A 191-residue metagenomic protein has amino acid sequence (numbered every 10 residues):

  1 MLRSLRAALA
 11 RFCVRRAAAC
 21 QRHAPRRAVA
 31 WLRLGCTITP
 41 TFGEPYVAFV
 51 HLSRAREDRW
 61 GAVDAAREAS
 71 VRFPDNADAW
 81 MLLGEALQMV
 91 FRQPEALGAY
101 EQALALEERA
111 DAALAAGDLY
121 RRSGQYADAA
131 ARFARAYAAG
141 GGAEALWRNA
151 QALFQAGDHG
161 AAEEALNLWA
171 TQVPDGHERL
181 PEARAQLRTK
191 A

Functional and structural regions predicted by a protein language model:
M1-F12, C36: TPR-adjacent "capping" and linker segments in tetratricopeptide-repeat scaffold/adaptor proteins
R22-W31, A55-E68, M89-Q102, S123-R135 (+1 more regions): Structural signature of tandem alpha-helical TPR/SEL1-like repeats, specifically the intra-repeat loop/turn
L34-T37, R67-V71, E101-A105, A134-A138 (+1 more regions): Conserved structural position within tetratricopeptide repeats
P40, P74, E107-E108, G140-G141 (+1 more regions): Short coil turns that delineate tetratricopeptide repeat
P45, A79, A112-A113, A145-L146 (+1 more regions): TPR alpha-solenoid repeat register
A48, L82, A115, R148-N149 (+1 more regions): Canonical tetratricopeptide repeat
A161-A191: Terminal, low-structured helical/coil segments at or just beyond the last alpha-helical repeat
